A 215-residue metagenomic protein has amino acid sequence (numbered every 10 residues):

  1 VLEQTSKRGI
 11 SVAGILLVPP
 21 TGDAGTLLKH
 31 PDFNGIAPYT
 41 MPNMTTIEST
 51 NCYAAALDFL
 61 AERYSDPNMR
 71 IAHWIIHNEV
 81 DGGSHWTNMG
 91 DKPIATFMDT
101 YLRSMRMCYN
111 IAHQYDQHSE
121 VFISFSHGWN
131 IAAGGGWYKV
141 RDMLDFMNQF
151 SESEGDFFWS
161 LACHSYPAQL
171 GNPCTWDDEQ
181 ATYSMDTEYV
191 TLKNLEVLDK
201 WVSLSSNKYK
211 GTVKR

Functional and structural regions predicted by a protein language model:
V1-A132, A168: Substrate-binding cleft and catalytic face of glycoside hydrolase catalytic domains, especially the flexible beta-alpha
T96-R215: Noncatalytic carbohydrate-binding groove/subsite architecture in carbohydrate-active enzymes
